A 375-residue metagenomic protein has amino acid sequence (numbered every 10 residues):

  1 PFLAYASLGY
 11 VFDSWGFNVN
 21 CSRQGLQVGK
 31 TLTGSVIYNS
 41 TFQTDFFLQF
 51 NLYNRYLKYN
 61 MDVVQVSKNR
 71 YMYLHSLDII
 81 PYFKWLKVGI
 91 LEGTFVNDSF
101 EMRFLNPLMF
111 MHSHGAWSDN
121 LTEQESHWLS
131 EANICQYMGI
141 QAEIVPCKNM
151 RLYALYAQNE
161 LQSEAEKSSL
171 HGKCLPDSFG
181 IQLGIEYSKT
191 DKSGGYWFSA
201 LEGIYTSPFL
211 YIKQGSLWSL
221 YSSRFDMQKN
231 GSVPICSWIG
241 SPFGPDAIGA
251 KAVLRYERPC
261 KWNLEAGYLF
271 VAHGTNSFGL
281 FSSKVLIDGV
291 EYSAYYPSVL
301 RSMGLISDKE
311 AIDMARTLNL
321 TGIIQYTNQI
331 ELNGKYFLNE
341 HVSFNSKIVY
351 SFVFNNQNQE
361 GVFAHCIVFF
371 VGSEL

Functional and structural regions predicted by a protein language model:
P1-A4, L8-N18, Y336-E340: Short, solvent-exposed loop/edge-beta patches enriched in aromatic
P1-A6, L32-G34, E164-L170: Surface-exposed loop and membrane-interface regions of Gram-negative outer-membrane beta-barrel proteins
W15-N18, Q27, N39-S232, P245-I248 (+6 more regions): Signature for the C-terminal beta-barrel architecture of outer-membrane proteins
L77, V362-L375: Outer-membrane beta-barrel "beta-signal"
L201, L254, G334, S346 (+1 more regions): Hydrophobic, well-ordered secondary-structure elements that form the walls of internal hydrophobic environments
G289, F352-N356, A364: Extended, charge-rich low-complexity regions and/or helical-solenoid scaffolds
T321-N356: C-terminal structured domain segments
